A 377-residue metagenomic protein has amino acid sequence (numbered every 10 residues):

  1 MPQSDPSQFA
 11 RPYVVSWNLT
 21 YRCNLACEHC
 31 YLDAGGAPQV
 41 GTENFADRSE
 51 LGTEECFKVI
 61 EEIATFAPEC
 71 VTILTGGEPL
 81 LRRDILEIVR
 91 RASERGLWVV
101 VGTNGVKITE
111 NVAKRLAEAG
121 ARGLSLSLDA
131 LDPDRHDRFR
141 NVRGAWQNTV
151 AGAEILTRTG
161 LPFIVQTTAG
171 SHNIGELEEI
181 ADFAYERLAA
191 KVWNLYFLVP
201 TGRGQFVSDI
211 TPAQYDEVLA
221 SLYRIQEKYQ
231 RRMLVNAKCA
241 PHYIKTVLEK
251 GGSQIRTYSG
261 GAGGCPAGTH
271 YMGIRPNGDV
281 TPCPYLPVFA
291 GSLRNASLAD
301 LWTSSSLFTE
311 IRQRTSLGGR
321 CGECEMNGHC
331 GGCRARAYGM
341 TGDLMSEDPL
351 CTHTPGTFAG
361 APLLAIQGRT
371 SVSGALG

Functional and structural regions predicted by a protein language model:
M1-A10, S259, R275-L293, S297 (+1 more regions): Radical SAM enzyme core and accessory elements
M1-S16, R22-H29, E227, R231-V235 (+1 more regions): Flexible, acidic/Gly-rich N-terminal and inter-domain linker regions that tether and position cofactor-handling modules
Q8-T53, F66: Canonical Radical SAM [4Fe-4S] cluster-binding loop centered on the CxxxCxxC motif and its immediate flanking residues
P38-T42, D132-F139, T201-F206: A short acidic, helix-capping loop that chelates divalent metal ions and anchors anionic groups
E50-E78, R82-L198, T211: Radical SAM/AdoMet-radical enzyme domain recognition
A213-G252, D279-G331: C-terminal accessory region of radical SAM enzymes
G251-G263: Short, basic/aromatic recognition patches
C265-T269: Short, small/polar residue-rich loop motifs at catalytic or cofactor-binding pockets
